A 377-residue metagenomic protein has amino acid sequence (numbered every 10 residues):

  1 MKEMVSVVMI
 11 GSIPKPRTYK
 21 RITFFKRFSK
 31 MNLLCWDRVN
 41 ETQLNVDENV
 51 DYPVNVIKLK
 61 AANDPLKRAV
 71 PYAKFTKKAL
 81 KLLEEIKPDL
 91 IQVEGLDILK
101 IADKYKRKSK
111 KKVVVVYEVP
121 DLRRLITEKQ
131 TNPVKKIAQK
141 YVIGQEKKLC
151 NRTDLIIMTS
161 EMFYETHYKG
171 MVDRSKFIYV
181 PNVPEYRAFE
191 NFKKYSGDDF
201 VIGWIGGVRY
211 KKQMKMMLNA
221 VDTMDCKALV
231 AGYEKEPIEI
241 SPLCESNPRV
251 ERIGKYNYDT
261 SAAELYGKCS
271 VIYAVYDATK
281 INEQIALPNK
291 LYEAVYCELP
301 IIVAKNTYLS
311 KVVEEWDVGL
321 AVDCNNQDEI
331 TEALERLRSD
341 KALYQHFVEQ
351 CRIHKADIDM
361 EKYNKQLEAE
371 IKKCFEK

Functional and structural regions predicted by a protein language model:
M1-V46, V172, N219-M224: N-terminal subdomain of nucleotide-sugar transferases
S6, I157, N191-K212, M217-D225 (+2 more regions): Conserved donor-binding/catalytic core segment of Leloir-type glycosyltransferases
V39-T42, I143-F177, P184-Y186, K311 (+1 more regions): A short, active-site helix/loop in glycosyltransferases that binds the activated sugar's phosphate group
K77-E84, K100, K104-K108, Y117 (+2 more regions): Membrane-proximal helix-turn-helix segments that form the acceptor-binding/catalytic region of lipid-linked
Y168-K169, R174-F200, Y210-Q213: Acidic anion/phosphate-binding donor-loop and adjacent secondary structure in glycosyltransferase catalytic cores
K212, N257-Y266, S270-Y292, I302-K311: Nucleotide-sugar-dependent
G232, I238-V271: Nucleotide-activated donor-binding/catalytic signature segment of Leloir-type glycosyltransferases, i.e., the conserved
T260, N325, K341-K373: A charged, aromatic-enriched C-terminal amphipathic alpha-helix characteristic of glycosyltransferases across folds
